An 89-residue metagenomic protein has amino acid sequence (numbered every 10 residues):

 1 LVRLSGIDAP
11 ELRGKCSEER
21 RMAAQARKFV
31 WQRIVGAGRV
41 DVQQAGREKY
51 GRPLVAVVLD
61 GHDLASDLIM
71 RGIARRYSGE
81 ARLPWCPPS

Functional and structural regions predicted by a protein language model:
L1-S89: Small beta-barrel nucleic-acid-binding modules, primarily SNase/OB-fold domains and secondarily Tudor-like barrels
